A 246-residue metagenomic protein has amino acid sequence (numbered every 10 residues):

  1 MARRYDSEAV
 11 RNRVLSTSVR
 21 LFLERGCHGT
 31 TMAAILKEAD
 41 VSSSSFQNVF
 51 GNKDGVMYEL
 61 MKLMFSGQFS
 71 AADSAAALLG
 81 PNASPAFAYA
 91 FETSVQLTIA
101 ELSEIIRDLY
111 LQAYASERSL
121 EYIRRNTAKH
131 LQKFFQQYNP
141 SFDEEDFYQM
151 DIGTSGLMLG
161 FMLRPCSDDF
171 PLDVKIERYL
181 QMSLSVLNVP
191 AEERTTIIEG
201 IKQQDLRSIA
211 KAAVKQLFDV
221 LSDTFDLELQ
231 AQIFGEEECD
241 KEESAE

Functional and structural regions predicted by a protein language model:
A9-V10, V41: The short coil/loop that forms the "turn" connecting the two helices of the helix-turn-helix
R11-S16, H28, N48-D73: An amphipathic alpha-helix adjacent to DNA-recognition modules
N12-L21, V95: Pre-recognition alpha-helix immediately N-terminal to the DNA-recognition helix within helix-turn-helix or winged-helix
L21-G55, E59: Helix-turn-helix
E59, S70-I106, R124-A128: Hydrophobic alpha-helical connector segments
A72, Q112-L163, F170, V174-Q181: Amphipathic alpha-helical packing segments from all-alpha helical-bundle domains
R107-Q112, E193-T196: Short, hydrophobic secondary-structure boundary micro-motifs
Q136, S167-E246: C-terminal peripheral helix-coil segments that are non-catalytic and often amphipathic
